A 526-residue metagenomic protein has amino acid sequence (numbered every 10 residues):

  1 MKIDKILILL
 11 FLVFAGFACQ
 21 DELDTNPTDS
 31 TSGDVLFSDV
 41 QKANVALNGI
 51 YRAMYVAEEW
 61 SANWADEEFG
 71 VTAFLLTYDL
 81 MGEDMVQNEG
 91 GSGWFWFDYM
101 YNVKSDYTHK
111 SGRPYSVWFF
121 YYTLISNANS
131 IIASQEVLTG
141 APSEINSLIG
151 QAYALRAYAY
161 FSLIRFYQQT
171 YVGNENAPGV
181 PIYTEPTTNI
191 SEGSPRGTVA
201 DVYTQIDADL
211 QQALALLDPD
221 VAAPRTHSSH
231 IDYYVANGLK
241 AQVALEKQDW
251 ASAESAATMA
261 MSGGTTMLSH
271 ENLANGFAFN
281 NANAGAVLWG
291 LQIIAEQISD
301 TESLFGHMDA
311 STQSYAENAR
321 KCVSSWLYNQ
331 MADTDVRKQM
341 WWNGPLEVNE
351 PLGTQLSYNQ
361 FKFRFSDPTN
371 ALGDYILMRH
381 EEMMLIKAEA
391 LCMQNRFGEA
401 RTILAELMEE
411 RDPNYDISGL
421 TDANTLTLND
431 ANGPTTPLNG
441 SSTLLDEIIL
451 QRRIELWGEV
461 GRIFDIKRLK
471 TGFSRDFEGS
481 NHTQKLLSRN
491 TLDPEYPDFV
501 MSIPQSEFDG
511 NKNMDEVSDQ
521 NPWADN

Functional and structural regions predicted by a protein language model:
M1-L7: Bacterial N-terminal signal peptides that target proteins for export
I3, C19-A65, H109-F305, M331-N526: Acidic/polar-rich alpha-helix caps and helix-coil junctions
W64-E89: An acidic, Gly/Ser/Thr/Pro-rich helix-cap/linker signature
E83-T108, P351-F361: Short alpha-helical hairpin
A310-S325: Short, cationic low-complexity segments
